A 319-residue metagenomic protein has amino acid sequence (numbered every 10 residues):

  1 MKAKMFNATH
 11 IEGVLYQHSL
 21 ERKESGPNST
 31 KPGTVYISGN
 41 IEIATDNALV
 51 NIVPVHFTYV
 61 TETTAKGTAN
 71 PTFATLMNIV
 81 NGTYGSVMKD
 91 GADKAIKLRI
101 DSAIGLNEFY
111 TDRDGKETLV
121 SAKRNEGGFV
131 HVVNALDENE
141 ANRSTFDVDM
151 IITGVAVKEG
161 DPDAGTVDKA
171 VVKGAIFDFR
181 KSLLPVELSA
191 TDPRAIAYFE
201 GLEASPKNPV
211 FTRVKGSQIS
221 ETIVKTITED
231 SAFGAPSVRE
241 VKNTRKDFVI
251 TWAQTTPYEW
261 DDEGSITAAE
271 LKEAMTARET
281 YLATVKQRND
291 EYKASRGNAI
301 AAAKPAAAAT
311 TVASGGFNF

Functional and structural regions predicted by a protein language model:
M1-F319: OB-fold and OB-like single-stranded nucleic-acid-recognition modules and their adjacent interaction interfaces
